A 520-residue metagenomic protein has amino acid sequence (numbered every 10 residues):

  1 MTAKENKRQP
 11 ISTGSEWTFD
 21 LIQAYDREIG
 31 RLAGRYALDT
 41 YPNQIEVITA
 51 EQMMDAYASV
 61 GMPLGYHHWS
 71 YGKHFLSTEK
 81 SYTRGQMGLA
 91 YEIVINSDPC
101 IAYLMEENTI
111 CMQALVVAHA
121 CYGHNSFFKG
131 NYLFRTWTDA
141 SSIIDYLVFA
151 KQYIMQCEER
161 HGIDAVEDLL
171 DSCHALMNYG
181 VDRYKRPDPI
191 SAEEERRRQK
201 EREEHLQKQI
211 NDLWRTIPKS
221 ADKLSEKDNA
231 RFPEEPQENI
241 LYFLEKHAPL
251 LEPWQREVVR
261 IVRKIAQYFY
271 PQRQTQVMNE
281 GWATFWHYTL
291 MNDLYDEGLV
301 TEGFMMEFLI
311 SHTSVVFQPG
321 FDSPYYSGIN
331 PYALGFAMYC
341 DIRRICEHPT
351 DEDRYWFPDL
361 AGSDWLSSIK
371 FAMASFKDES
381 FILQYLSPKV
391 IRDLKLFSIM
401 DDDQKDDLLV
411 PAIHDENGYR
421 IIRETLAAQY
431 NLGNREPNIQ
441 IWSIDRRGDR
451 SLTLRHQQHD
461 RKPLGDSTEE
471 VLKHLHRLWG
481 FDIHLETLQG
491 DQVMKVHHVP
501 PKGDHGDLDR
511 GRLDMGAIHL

Functional and structural regions predicted by a protein language model:
A3-E5, Q9, D20-C100, L213 (+2 more regions): Auxiliary, metal-adjacent structural segments of Zn-dependent hydrolase domains
G14-T18, L104-E107, D139, D145 (+8 more regions): Fold-level signature of zinc-dependent metallopeptidase catalytic domains
P99-V116, F269-T275: Short pre-active-site segment immediately N-terminal to the catalytic Zn-binding motif
C100, E107, C111, F127 (+1 more regions): Non-catalytic terminal regions of proteins
V117-S126, W282: Active-site His/Glu-centered metal-binding helix of metallohydrolases
F127-R197, E280, T284-L299, I310-D322: Post-HExxH zinc-binding segment in Zn-dependent metallohydrolases
V166-L224, P233, Q237-E238, Q255: Glycine- and hydrophobic-rich flexible loops that cap the catalytic core of alpha/beta enzyme folds
D228-Y332, F336: Long, internal scaffold/assembly segments composed of regular secondary structure
